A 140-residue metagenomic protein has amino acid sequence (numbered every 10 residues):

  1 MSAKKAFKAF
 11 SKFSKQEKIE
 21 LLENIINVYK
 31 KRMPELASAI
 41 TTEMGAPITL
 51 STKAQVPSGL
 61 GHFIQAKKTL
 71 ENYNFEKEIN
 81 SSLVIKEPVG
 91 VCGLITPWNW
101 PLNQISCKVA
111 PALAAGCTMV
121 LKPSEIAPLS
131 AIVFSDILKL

Functional and structural regions predicted by a protein language model:
M1-N80: N-terminal Rossmann-like NAD(P)+-binding subdomain of aldehyde/semialdehyde dehydrogenases
F75-L140: Rossmann-like NAD(P) dinucleotide-binding subdomain of oxidoreductase/dehydrogenase enzymes
